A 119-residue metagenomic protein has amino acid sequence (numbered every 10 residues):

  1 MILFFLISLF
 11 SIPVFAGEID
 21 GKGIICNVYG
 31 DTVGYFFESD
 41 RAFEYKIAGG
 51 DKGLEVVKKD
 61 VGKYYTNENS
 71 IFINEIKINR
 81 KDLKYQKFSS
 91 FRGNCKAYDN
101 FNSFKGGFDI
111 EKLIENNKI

Functional and structural regions predicted by a protein language model:
M1-I2: Bacterial N-terminal signal peptides that target proteins for export
S11-P13: N-terminal signal peptide c-region/cleavage motif recognized by signal peptidases
E18-T32, C95: Tryptophan-anchored aromatic micro-motifs
N27-G49: N-terminal targeting signals for Sec/Tat export/insertion, comprising classic cleavable signal peptides
T32, G50-D82, F88-F101: Contiguous, well-ordered beta-strand patches that form the walls/edges of small beta-barrel/beta-sandwich domains
K46, Q86-K87, K112-L113: Extended soluble regions of mature proteins
S90-I119: C-terminal partner/receptor-binding element of secreted or periplasmic proteins
